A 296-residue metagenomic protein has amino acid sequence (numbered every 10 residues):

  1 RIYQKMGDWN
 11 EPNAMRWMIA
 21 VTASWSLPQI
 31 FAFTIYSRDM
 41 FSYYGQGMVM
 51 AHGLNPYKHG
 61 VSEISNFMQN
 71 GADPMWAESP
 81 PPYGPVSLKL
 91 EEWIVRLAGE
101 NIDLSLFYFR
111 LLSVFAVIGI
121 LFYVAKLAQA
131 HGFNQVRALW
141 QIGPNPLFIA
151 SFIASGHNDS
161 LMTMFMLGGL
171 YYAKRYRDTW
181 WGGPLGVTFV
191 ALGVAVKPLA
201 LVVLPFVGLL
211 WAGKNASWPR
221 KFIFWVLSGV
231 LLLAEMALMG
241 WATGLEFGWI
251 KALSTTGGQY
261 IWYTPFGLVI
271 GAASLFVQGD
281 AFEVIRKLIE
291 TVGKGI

Functional and structural regions predicted by a protein language model:
R1-I19, F31-S37, V49-W140, P146-S155 (+3 more regions): Primarily membrane-embedded glycan-assembly and transfer machineries that use lipid-linked glycans
T22, A138-P144, V190, V194: Short helix- or helix-capping micro-motifs that position conserved polar/aromatic residues at function-defining sites
A23-F31: N-terminal hydrophobic segments of proteins, predominantly signal-anchor/transmembrane helices of inner/organellar
Q46: Catalytic and binding regions of secreted/periplasmic enzymes and modules that target cell-wall glycans
L104, Y108, T179-L185: Short helix/loop segment immediately N-terminal to the Walker
I149-F152, G169-Y172, W181-G208: Membrane-interface alpha helices of multi-pass inner-membrane proteins
